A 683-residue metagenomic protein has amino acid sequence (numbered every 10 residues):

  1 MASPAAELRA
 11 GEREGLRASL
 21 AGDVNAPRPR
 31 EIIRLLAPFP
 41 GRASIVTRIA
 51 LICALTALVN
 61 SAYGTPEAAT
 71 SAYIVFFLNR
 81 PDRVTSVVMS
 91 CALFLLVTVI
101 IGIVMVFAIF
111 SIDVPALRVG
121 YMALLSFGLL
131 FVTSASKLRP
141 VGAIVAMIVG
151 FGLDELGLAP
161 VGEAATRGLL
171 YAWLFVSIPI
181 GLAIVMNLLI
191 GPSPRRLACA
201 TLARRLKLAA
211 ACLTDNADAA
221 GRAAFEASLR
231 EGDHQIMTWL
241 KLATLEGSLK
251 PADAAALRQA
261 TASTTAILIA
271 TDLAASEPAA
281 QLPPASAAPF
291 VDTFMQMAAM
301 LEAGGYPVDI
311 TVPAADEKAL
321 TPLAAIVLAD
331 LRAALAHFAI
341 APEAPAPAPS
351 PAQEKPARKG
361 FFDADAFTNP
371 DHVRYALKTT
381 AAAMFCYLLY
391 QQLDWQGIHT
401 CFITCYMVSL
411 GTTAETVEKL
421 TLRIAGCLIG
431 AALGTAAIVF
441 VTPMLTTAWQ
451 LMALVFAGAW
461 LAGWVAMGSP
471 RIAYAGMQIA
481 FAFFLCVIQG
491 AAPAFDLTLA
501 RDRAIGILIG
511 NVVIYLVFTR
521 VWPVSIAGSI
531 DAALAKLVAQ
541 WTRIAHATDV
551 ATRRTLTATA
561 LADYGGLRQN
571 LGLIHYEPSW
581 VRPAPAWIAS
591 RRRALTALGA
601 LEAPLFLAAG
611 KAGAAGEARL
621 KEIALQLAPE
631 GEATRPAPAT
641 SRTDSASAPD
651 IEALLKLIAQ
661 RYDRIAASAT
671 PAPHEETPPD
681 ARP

Functional and structural regions predicted by a protein language model:
M1-S248, A252-D253, L320, A324-V327 (+4 more regions): A transmembrane helix-and-boundary motif of multi-pass membrane transporters/channels
T201-G221, L257-K359, L595-P683: Soluble C-terminal extramembrane regulatory/interaction domains of multi-pass membrane proteins
E231, A255, Q259-A262, A562 (+1 more regions): Amphipathic alpha-helical interaction segments
D549, R553-R554, A584-P585, K621-P629: Divalent-cation-assisted or electrostatically stabilized phosphate/pyrophosphate-binding catalytic cores
L567-R592, L598-A608, A614: Long, compositionally biased intrinsically disordered regions
